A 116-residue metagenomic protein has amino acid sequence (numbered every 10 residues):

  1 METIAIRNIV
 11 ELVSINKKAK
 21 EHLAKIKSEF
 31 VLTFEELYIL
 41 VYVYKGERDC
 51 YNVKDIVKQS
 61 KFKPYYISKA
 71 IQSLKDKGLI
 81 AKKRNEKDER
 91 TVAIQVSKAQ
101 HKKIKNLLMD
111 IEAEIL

Functional and structural regions predicted by a protein language model:
M1-A5, C50-Y51, K63-P64, Q95-A99 (+1 more regions): General structural signal for secondary-structure boundaries
M1-F30, K77-L79, K87, Q95: N-terminal leader segment of winged-helix/HTH proteins
M1-I4, V10, F34, P64 (+2 more regions): Surface-exposed, interaction-prone regions with an acidic/low-complexity signature
V10, S28, Y42, R48 (+2 more regions): Aromatic-residue detector
E21-K63: N-terminal helix-turn-helix DNA-binding core of bacterial DNA-binding proteins
Q59-Y65, D76-A81: Short alpha-helical linear motifs
Q72-L116: Charged, amphipathic alpha-helical coiled-coil/dimerization segments
